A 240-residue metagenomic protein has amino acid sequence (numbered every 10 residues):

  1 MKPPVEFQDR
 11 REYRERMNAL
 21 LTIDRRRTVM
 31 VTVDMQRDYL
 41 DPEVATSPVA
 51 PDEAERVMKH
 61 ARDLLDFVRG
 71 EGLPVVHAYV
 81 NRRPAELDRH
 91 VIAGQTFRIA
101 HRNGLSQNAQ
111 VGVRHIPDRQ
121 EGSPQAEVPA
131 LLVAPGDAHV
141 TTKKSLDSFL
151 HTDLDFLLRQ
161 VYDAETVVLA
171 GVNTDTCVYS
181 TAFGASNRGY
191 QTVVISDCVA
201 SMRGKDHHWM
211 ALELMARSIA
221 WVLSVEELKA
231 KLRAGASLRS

Functional and structural regions predicted by a protein language model:
M1-V29, D63, G70-E71, A93-S240: Active-site-adjacent betaalpha module
R26, V44-V68, G72-V80: A short alpha/beta connector and helix-capping loop motif
V29-Y39: Acidic-leg catalytic submotif of subtilisin-like serine proteases
Q36, P48-A54, V168-D175: Short, glycine-rich nucleotide/cofactor-binding loops
Y39-L40, M202: Catalytic P-loop NTPase motifs of RecA-like helicase/translocase cores
D41-V49, H90-I92, A185: Surface-exposed, active-site-proximal loop segments in enzymatic domains
R83-D88: Short catalytic/ligand-binding loop motif for oxyanion handling, primarily in non-cytosolic enzymes, centered on
